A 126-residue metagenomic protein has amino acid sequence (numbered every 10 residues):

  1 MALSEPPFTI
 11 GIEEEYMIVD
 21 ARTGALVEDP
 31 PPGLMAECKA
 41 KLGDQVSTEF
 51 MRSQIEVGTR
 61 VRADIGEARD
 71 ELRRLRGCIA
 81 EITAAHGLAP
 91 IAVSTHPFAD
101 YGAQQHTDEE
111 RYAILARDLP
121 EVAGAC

Functional and structural regions predicted by a protein language model:
M1-C126: Terminal catalytic/cofactor-binding subdomain
